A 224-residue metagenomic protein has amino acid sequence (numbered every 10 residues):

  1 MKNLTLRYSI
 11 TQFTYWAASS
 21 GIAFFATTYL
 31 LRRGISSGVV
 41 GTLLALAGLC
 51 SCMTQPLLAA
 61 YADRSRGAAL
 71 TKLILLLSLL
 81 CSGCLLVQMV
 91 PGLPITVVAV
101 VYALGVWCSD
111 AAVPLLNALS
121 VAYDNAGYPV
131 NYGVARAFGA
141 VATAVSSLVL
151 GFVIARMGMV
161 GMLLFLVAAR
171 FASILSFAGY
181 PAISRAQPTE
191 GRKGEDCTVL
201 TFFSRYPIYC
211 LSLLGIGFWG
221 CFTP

Functional and structural regions predicted by a protein language model:
M1-G48, P207-G215, W219-P224: Helix-loop boundary and gating motifs at the non-cytosolic
M1-K2, A178-L214: Juxtamembrane intracellular "pre-TM" segments in multi-pass secondary transporters
N3-T5, Q88-Y102: Helix-loop junctions at membrane interfaces in 12-TM secondary transporters
S51-C52, V130-L150: Glycine-rich segments within core transmembrane alpha-helices of 12-TM secondary carriers
M53-A68, I154-A155: Helix-to-loop junctions at the C-terminal end of transmembrane segments in multipass secondary transporters
T71-L86: Structural signature of the two symmetry-related core transmembrane helices
Y102-F138: Cytoplasmic helix-loop-helix junction between adjacent transmembrane helices in 12-TM secondary transporters
G161-G179: Symmetry-related core transmembrane helices of the 12-TM Major Facilitator Superfamily/SLC fold
